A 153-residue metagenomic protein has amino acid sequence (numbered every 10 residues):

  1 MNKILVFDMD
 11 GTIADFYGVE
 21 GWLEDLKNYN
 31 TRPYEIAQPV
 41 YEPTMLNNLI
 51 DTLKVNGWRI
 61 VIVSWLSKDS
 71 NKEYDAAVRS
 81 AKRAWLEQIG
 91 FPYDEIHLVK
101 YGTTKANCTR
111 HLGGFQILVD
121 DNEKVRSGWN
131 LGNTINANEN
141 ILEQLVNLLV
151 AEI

Functional and structural regions predicted by a protein language model:
M1, K54-N56, T109-G114: Flexible, charged surface loops at secondary-structure boundaries
I4-V6, D10-Q88, Y93-E95: Alpha-helical substrate-recognition element adjacent to the catalytic core
A14-Y17, D69-K72, T104-C108, V125-G128 (+1 more regions): Short catalytic/ligand-binding loop motif for oxyanion handling, primarily in non-cytosolic enzymes, centered on
T44, V99-T104, N122-E123: Short beta->alpha connector loops
M45-T52, N107-H111, G128-G132: A short acidic, amphipathic alpha-helical/loop segment
V63, V99-Y101, A137: Conserved beta-strand termini and adjacent loop/short-helix elements that scaffold enzyme active sites in alpha/beta
Y93-F115: Donor nucleotide-activated moiety binding/catalytic core segment of transferases that use nucleotide-activated donors
G114-I153: Acidic, Mg2+-coordinating phosphoryl-transfer loop and its flanking beta/alpha structural elements, shared across
